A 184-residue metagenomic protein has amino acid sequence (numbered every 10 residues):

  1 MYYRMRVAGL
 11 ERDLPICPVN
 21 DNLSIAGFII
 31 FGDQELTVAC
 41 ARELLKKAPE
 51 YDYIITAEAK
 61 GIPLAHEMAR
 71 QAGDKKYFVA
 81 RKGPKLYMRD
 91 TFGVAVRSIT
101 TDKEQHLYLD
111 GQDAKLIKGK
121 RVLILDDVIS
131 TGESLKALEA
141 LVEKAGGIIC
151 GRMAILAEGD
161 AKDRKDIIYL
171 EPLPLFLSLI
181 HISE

Functional and structural regions predicted by a protein language model:
M1-Y51: Active-site-facing substrate-recognition patch
Y51-E58: Short glycine-rich phosphate-binding loop at a beta-alpha junction
E58-L64, T131: Gly/Ser/Thr-rich loops at beta-strand to alpha-helix junctions that form or flank small-molecule/cofactor-binding
L64-A72, E139: Short Gly/Thr/Asp-enriched flexible loops that form oxyanion-binding sites at enzyme active sites
A72, V94-I99, I168-E171: Short, hinge-like loop/turn segments at secondary-structure boundaries
K76-V122: Short, glycine/charge-rich flexible loops or terminal/linker lids adjacent to PRPP-binding catalytic cores
D102-F176: PRPP/pyrophosphate-binding module of the type I phosphoribosyltransferase fold
I180-E184: Conserved small/polar residues in nucleotide/adenosyl-binding loops
